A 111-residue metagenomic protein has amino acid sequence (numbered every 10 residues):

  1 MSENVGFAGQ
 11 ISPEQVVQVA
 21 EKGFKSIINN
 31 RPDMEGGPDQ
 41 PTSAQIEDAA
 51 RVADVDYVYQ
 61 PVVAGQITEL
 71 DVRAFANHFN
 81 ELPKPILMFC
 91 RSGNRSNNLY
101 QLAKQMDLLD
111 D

Functional and structural regions predicted by a protein language model:
M1-L87, N98-D111: Cys-dependent protein tyrosine phosphatase-like superfamily
C90: Short cysteine clusters
